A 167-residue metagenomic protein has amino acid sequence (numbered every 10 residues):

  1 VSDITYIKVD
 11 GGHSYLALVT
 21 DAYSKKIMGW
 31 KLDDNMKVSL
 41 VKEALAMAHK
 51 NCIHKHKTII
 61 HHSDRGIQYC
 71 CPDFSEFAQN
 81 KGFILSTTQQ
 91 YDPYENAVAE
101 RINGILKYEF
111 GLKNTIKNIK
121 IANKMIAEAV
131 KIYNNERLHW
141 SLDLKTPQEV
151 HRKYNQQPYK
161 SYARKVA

Functional and structural regions predicted by a protein language model:
V1-M28, D34: An active-site-proximal beta-strand-loop segment
D3, V19, K25, L45 (+8 more regions): Mobile genetic element proteins and their domesticated derivatives, centered on retroelements and DNA transposons
T5, A22-Y23, K31, G66 (+2 more regions): Anionic group-transfer/hydrolysis microenvironments
K8, G12, K31-H54: Active-site beta-loop-alpha junctions of metal-dependent nucleic acid enzymes, especially the RNase H-like/DDE
K26-W30, L85-T88, L112-K113: Short small-residue beta-strand/loop micro-motif enriched in glycine and branched aliphatics
K57: Short coil/turn segments at beta-strand junctions that form active-site/ligand-binding loops
S63-R65, C71-S75, L85-K107, K120-I126 (+1 more regions): RNase H-like two-metal-ion nuclease catalytic core shared by retroviral integrases and related mobile-element nucleases
Q79-F83, I105-A167: C-terminal domain-tail junction helix/linker
